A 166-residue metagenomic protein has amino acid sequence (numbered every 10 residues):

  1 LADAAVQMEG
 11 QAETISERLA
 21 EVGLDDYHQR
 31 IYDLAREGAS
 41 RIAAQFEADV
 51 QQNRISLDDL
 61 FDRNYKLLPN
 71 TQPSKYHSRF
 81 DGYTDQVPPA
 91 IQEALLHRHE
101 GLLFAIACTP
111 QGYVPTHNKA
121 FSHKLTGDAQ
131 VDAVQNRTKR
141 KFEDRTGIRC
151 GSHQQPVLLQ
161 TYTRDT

Functional and structural regions predicted by a protein language model:
D3-T166: N-terminal membrane-sensor/transducer module of prokaryotic signaling receptors
